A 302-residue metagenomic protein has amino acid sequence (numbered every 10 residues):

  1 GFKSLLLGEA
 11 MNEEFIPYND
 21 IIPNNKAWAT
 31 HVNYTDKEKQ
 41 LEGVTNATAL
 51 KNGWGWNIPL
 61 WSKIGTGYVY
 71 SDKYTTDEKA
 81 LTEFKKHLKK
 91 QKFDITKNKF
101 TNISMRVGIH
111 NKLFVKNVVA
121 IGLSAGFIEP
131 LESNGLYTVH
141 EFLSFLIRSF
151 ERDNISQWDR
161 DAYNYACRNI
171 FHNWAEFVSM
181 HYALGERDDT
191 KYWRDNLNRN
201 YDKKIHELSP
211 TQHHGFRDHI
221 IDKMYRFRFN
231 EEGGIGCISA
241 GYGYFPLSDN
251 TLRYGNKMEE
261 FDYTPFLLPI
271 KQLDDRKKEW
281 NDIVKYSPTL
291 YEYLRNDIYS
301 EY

Functional and structural regions predicted by a protein language model:
G1-L88, L143: Predominantly flavin-linked oxidoreductase catalytic cores and closely associated redox partners
F15, W54-W56, F114, W174 (+1 more regions): Tryptophan-centered motif/residue detector
T30, T35, T45-T48, T66 (+10 more regions): Residue-identity detector for threonine
D36-Q40, K89-K97, R253-L267: Intrinsically disordered, low-complexity coil segments
N46, V115, G234-G236: Exposed boundary/loop context
W61, S71-G185: FAD/FMN-dependent oxidoreductases across multiple families
R148-Y302: Long, low-complexity C-terminal extensions of enzymes
